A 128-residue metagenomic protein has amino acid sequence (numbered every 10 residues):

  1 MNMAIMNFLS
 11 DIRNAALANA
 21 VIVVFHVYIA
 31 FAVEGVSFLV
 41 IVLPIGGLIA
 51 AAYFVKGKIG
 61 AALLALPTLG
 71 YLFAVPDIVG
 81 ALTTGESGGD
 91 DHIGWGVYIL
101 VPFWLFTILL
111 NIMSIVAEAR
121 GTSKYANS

Functional and structural regions predicted by a protein language model:
M1-V21, L110, A117-R120, K124: Cytosolic juxtamembrane helix and N-cap/initiation of the first transmembrane helix
M6-I12, Y28-L39: Short, amphipathic, aromatic/basic-enriched membrane-interface segments that mark the entry/exit of transmembrane
L17-F31: Membrane-embedded alpha-helical segments in integral membrane proteins
I22-F25, L43-G47, P67-A74, F106 (+1 more regions): Membrane-embedded alpha-helical transmembrane segments of multi-pass integral membrane proteins
H26, S87-S128: Alpha-helical membrane-associated segments of multi-pass integral membrane proteins
V33-V42, I59-L64: Short, aromatic-rich membrane-interface segments at the entry and exit of alpha-helical transmembrane domains
E34-L39, L72-V101: Interfacial non-cytosolic loop connecting adjacent transmembrane helices
L48-V79: Loop-to-transmembrane helix junctions at the membrane interface
